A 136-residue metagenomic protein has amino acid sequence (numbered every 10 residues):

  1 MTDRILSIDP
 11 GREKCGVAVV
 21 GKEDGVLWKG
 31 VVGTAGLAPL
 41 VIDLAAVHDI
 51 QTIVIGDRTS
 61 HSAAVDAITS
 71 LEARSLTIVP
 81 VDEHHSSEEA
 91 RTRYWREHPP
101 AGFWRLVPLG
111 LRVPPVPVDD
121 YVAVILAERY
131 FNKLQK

Functional and structural regions predicted by a protein language model:
T2-L6, R12-K136: Phosphate- and other anionic-substrate recognition elements at nucleic-acid/protein interfaces
